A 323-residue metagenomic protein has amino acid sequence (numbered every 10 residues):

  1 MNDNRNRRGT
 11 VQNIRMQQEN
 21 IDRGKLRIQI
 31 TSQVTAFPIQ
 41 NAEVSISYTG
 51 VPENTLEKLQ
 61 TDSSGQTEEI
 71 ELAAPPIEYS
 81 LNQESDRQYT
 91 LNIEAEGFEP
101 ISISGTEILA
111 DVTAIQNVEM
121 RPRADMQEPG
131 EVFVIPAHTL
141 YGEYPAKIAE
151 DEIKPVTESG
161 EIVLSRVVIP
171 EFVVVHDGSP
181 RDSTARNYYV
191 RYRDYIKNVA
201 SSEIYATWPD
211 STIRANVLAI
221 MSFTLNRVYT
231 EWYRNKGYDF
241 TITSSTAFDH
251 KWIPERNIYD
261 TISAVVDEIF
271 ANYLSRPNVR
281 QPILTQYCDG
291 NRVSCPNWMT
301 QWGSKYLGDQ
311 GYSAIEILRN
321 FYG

Functional and structural regions predicted by a protein language model:
N2-I21, N41-S45, Q60, Q66-L72 (+1 more regions): Conserved, single-site charged/polar hotspot
E19, T35, Y79-Q83: Short consensus segments that form the blades of beta-propeller domains, in both extracellular/periplasmic
D22, P38, S85-R87: Residue-level preference for beta-strand/loop junctions
G24-S32, V118: A short, amphipathic beta-strand motif
I28-Q29, V44, N54-K58, T90-L91: Generic short beta-strand
I30-V34, E69, P75: Short solvent-exposed capping/turn motifs at the termini of beta-strands
V34-L56, S63: Short, ordered, surface-exposed loop/turn motifs in non-cytosolic proteins
P76-G97: A short, solvent-exposed beta-strand micro-motif common in secreted/extracellular proteins
